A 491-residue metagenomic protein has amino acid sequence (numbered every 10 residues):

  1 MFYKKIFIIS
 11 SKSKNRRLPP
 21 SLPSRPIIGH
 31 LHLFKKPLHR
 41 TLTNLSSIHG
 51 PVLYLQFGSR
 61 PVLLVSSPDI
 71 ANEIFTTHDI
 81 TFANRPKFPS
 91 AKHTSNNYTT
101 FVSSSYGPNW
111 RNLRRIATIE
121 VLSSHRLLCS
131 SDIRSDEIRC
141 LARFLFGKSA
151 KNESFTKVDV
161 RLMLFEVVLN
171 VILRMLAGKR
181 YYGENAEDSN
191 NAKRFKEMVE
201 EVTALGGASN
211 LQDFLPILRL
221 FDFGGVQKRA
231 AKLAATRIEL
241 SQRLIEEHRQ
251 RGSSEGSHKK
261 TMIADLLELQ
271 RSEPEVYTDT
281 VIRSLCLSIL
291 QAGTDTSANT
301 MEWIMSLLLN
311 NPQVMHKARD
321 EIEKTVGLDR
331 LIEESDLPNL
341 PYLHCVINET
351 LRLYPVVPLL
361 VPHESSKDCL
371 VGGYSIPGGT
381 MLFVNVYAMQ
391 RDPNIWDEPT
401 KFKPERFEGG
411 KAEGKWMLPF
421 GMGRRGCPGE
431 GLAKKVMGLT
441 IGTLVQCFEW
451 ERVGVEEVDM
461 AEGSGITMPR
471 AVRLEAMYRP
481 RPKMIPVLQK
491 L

Functional and structural regions predicted by a protein language model:
M1, Q56-L63, H125-D136, G147-R174 (+10 more regions): Cytochrome P450
K14-L31, R40-I133, L164-L173, S189-P216 (+1 more regions): Cytochrome P450 substrate-recognition site 1
L31-G50, E239, I332-G372, P393: Conserved cytochrome P450 K-helix E-x-x-R motif and the immediately C-terminal K′/meander segment
S59-N72, T99-T100, I138-R143, F155-A186 (+3 more regions): Hydrophobic mid-domain F-helix/FG-region of cytochrome P450s
L122-R126, M198-Q212, A231-M301, D329-L340 (+2 more regions): Conserved cytochrome P450 catalytic core segment spanning the I/J/K helices
I138, E323-K324, K415-W416, R424-L491: Cytochrome P450 proximal C-terminal region
T296-V314, R319-E321, G431-C447: Cytochrome P450 catalytic-core helices
D368, V384-K411: Conserved cytochrome P450 K-helix/beta-meander segment immediately N-terminal to the heme-binding cysteine loop
